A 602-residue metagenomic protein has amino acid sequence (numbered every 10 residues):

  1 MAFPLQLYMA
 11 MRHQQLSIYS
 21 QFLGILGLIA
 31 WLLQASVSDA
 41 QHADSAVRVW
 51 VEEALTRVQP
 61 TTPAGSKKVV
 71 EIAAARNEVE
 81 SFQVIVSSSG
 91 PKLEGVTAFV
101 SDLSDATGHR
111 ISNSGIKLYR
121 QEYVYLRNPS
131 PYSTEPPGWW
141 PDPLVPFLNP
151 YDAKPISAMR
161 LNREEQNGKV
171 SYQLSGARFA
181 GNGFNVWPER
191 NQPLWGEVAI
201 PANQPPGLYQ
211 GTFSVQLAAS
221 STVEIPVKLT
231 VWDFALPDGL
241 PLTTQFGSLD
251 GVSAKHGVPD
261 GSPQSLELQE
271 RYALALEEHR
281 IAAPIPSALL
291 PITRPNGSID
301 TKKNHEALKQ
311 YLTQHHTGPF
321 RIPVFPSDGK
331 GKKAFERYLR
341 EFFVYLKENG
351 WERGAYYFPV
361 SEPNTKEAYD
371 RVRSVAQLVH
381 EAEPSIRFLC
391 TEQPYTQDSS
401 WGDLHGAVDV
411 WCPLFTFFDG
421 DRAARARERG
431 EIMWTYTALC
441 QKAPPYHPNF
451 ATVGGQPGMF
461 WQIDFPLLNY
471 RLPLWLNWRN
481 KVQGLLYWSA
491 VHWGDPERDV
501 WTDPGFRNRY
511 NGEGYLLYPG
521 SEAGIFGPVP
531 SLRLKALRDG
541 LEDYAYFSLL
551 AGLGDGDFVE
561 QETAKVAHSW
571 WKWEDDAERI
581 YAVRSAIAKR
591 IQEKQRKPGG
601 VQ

Functional and structural regions predicted by a protein language model:
F22-A35: Bacterial N-terminal signal peptides
H42-S66, G90-G196: Surface-exposed binding patches on compact interaction domains or structured appendages
K67-S88: Contiguous beta-strand segments within globular domains
I85-V96, V100, G181-L240: Extended acidic/polar, glycine-enriched regions that form or flank non-catalytic beta-rich accessory modules
T222-D328, K347-E352, S385: An acidic-aromatic substrate-binding cleft motif
D300, T396-T416, N449: Substrate-binding cleft/loops of secretory-pathway carbohydrate-active enzymes
I322, S327, R337-K366, V372 (+3 more regions): Catalytic domains of carbohydrate-active enzymes that cleave complex glycans
V410-F506: Catalytic-core region of carbohydrate-active enzymes that cleave or remodel glycosidic bonds
